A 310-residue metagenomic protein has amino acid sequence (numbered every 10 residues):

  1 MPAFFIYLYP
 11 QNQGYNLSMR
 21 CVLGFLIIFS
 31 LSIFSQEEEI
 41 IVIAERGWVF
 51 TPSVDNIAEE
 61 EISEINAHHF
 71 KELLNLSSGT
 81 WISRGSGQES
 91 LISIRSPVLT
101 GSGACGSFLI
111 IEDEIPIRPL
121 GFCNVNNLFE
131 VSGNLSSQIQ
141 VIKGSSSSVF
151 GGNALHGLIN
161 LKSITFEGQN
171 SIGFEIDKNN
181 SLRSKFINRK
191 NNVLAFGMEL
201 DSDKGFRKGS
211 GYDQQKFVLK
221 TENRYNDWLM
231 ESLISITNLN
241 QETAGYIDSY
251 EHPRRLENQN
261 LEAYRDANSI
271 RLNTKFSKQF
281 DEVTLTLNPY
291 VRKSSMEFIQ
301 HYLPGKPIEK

Functional and structural regions predicted by a protein language model:
E38-I65, S90-I92: N-terminal periplasmic "start-of-domain" segments of outer-membrane beta-barrel proteins
I62, L74, Q138-V141, I159-L161: Non-catalytic regulatory/gating segments with a bias toward low-complexity or hydrophobic composition
K71, N75-I115: Extracytoplasmic beta-strand/coil segments of soluble accessory domains associated with Gram-negative outer-membrane
S107, S145-S148, G157-R189, M198-K208: Short strand-turn segments of transmembrane beta-barrel domains in outer membranes, especially the first one or two
I115-K143: Short acidic/polar hinge/loop motifs at secondary-structure boundaries that mediate gating or recognition
F174-N180, L200-K204, Y225, I236-N240 (+2 more regions): Transmembrane beta-strands of outer-membrane beta-barrel pores
S184-K190, L219-N223, L272-K278: Residues on the lipid-exposed face of transmembrane beta-strands in outer-membrane beta-barrel proteins
D203-Q214, L229-N273, S294-K310: Flexible loop and strand-edge segments within Gram-negative outer membrane beta-barrel domains
